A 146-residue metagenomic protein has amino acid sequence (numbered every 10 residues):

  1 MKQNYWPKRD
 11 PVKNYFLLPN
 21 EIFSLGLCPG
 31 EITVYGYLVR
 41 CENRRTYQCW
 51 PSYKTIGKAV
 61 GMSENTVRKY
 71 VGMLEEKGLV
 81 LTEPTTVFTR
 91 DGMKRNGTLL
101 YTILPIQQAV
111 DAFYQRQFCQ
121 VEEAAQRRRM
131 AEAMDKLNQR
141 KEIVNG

Functional and structural regions predicted by a protein language model:
M1-D10, S24, A125-G146: N-terminal intrinsically disordered, low-complexity, charged/polar
M1-T66, G72, K94: Short recognition helix of helix-turn-helix/winged-helix DNA-binding domains
T33, L100-T102, K141-N145: Generic structural signal for residues positioned in beta-strands
N65-M134: Winged-helix/helix-turn-helix nucleic-acid-interaction surface
